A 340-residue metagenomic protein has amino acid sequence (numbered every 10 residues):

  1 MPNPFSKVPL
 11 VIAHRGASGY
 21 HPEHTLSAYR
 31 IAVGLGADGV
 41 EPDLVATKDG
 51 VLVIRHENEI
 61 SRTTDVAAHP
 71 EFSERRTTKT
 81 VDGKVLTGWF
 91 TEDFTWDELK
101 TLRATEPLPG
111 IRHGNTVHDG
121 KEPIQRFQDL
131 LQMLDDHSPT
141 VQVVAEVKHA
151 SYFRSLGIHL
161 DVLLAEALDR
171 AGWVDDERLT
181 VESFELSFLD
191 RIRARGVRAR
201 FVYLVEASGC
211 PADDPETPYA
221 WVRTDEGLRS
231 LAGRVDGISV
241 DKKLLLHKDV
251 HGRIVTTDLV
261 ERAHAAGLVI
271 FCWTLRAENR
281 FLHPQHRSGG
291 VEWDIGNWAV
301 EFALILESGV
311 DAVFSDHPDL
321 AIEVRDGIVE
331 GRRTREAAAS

Functional and structural regions predicted by a protein language model:
M1-S340: Phosphate-group recognition and catalysis centered on beta-loop-alpha active-site segments
